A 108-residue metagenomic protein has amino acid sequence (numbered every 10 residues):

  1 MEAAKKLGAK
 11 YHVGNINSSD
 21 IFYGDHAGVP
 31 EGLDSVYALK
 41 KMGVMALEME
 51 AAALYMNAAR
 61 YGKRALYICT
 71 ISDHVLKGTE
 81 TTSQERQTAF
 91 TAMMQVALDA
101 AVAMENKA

Functional and structural regions predicted by a protein language model:
M1-A108: Glycine-rich phosphate- or other oxyanion-binding loops that anchor nucleotides, phosphorylated ligands
